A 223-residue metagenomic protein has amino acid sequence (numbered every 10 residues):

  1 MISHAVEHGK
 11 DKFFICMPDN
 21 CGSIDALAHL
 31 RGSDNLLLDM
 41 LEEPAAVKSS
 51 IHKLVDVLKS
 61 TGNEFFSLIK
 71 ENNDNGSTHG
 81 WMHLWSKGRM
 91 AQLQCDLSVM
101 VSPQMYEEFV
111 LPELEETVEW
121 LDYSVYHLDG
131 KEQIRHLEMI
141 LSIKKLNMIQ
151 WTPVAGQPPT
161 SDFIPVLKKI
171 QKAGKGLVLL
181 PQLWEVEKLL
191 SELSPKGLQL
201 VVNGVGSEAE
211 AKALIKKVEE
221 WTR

Functional and structural regions predicted by a protein language model:
M1-R223: Active-site loop segments of alpha/beta catalytic cores
